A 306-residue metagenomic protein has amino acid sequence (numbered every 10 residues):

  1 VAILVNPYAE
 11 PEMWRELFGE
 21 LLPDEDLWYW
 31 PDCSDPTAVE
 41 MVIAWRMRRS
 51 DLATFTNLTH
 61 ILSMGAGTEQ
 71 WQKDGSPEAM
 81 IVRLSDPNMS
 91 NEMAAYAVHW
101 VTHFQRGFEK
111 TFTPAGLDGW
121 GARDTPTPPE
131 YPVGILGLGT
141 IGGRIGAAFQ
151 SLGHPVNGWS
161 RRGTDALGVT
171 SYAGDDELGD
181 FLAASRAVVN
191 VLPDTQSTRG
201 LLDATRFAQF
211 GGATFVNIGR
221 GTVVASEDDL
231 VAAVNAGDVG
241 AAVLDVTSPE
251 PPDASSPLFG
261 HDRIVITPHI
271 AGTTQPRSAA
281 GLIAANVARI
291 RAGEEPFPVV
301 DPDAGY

Functional and structural regions predicted by a protein language model:
V1-V39: N-terminal glycine-/charge-rich "phosphate-binding" loop or analogous flexible N-terminal tail
L27-A38, R49-L52, G168-A184: Short acidic low-complexity segments
E40-T113: Phosphate/diphosphate ligand-binding glycine-rich loop within oxidoreductases
E78, P129-P132, G212: Phosphate-coordination loops involved in phosphoryl transfer and adenosine-cofactor binding
N88-Y96, K110-T111, E250-Y306: C-terminal helix-to-coil terminal segments
T111-R144: Glycine-rich NAD(P)-binding loop of Rossmann-like domains
S151-G168: NAD(P)-binding Rossmann-fold cofactor-contacting core
G163-P257: Rossmann-like adenosine-cofactor binding region
